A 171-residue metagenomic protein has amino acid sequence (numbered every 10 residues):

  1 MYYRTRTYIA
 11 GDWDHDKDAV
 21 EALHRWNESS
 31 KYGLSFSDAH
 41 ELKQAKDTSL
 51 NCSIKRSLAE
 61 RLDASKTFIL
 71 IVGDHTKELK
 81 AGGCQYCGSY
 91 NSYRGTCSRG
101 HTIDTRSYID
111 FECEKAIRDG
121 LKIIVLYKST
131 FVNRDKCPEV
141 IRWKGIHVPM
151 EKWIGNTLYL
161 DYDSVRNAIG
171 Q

Functional and structural regions predicted by a protein language model:
M1-T67, G170-Q171: Conserved N-terminal substructure of TIR/SEFIR domains
R4-R6, Y127-Q171: C-terminal interaction surface of TIR/SEFIR-family domains
G11, V72, V125-Y127: Short beta-strand/turn micro-motifs composed of small residues that flank or help shape donor/cofactor-binding pockets
H15, T76, F131: Surface-exposed, flexible loop/turn segments at secondary-structure boundaries
E21-A22, G83, D135-E139: Short aromatic-enriched loop/helix-cap "lid" or pocket-rim segments at secondary-structure transitions that line
S30-S57, D74-S89, R94-I103: Conserved BB-loop
F68-I69, I123: Short, well-ordered beta-strand core segments
L79-R134: Amphipathic helical hotspot of TIR/SEFIR-family domains
